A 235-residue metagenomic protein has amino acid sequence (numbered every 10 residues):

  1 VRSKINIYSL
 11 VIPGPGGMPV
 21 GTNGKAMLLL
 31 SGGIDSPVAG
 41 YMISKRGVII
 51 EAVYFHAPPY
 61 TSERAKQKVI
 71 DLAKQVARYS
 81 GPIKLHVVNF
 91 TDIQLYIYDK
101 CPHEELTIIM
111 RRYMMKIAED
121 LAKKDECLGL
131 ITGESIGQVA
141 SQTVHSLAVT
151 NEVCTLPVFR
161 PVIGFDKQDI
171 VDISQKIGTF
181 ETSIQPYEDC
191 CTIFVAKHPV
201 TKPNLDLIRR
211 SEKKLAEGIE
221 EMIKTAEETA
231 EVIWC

Functional and structural regions predicted by a protein language model:
V1-M27, P37-D92, E152, V200-L205 (+2 more regions): RNA-binding accessory domains that recognize and position tRNA/RNA substrates
K4, V11-N23, K100-D172, K176-I177 (+2 more regions): Active-site adenylate/phosphate-handling loop in enzymes that bind or generate adenylated species
G33: Conserved G/P- and acidic residue-centered "switch" motifs that form tight phosphate/ATP-binding loops in soluble
V38, R64-D71, V88, E105 (+4 more regions): Conserved active-site and cofactor/substrate-binding residues in soluble primary-metabolism enzymes
Y79-H86, C127-L128, G133, Y187: Flexible, glycine/charged-enriched surface loops at secondary-structure junctions
I136-Q138, P186-F194: Small/polar glycine-rich anion-binding or flexible loop at a beta-alpha turn
G178-P186: A short alpha-helix-loop-beta-strand transition element characteristic of N-terminal alpha/beta dinucleotide-binding
